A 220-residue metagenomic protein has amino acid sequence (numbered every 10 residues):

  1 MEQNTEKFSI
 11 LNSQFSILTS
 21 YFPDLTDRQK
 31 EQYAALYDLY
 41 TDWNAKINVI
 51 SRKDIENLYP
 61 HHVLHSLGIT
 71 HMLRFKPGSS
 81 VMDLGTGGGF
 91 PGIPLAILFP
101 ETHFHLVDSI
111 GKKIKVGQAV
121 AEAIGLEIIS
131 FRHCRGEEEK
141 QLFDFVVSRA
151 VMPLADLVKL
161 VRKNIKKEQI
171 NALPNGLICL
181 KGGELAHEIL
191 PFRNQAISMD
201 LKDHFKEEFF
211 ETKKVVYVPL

Functional and structural regions predicted by a protein language model:
E2-P77, M82, K112-I129: Class I SAM-dependent transferase core
L67-S148, V158: Conserved SAM/SAH cofactor-binding pocket of Class I
L73, I165, Q169-N171: A generic alpha-to-beta junction signature in SAM-dependent methyltransferases
A150-P153, L185: Short glycine-rich anion-binding loops that position phosphate/pyrophosphate groups of nucleotides and phosphorylated
L154-I165: A short, conserved alpha-helix within the catalytic core of class I
Q169-A186: Conserved beta-strand signature within the Rossmann-like core of class I S-adenosyl-L-methionine
G182-L220: Active-site capping/gating segments
